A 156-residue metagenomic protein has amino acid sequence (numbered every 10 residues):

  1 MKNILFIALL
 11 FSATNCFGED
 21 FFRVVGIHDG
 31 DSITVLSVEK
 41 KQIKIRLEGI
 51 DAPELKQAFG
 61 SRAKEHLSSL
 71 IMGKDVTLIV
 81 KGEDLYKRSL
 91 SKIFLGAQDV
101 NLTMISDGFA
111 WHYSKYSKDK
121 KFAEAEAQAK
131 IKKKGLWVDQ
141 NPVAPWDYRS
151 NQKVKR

Functional and structural regions predicted by a protein language model:
K2-L5, F11-R156: Small beta-barrel nucleic-acid-binding modules, primarily SNase/OB-fold domains and secondarily Tudor-like barrels
